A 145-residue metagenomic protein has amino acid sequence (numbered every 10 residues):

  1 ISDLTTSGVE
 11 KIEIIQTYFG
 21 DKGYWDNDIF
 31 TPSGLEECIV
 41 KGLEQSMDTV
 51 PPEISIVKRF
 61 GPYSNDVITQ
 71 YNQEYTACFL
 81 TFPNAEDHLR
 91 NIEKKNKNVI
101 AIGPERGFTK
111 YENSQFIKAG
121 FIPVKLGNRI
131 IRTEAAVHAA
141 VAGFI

Functional and structural regions predicted by a protein language model:
I1-T76: RNA substrate-binding interface of SAM-dependent RNA methyltransferases
I14, F79-L80, I100-A101: Structural beta-sheet core signal
Q16-T17, F82-N84, P104, N128: Short secondary-structure boundary segments
I54, A77-L80, F121-P123: Conserved beta-strand scaffold positions in the cores of enzyme catalytic domains, especially in NTP/NDP-utilizing
K58-N65, A85-H88, I130-I131: A short acidic, often aromatic-flanked loop/helix-cap motif at beta-alpha or helix-coil junctions that lines enzyme
T81-K94: Strongly charged, low-complexity linkers/loops
K95-Q115: A C-terminal functional module that forms or caps the active site or interfaces directly with catalytic machinery
K110-I145: Structured adenosyl-cofactor binding patch, chiefly the S-adenosyl-L-methionine
